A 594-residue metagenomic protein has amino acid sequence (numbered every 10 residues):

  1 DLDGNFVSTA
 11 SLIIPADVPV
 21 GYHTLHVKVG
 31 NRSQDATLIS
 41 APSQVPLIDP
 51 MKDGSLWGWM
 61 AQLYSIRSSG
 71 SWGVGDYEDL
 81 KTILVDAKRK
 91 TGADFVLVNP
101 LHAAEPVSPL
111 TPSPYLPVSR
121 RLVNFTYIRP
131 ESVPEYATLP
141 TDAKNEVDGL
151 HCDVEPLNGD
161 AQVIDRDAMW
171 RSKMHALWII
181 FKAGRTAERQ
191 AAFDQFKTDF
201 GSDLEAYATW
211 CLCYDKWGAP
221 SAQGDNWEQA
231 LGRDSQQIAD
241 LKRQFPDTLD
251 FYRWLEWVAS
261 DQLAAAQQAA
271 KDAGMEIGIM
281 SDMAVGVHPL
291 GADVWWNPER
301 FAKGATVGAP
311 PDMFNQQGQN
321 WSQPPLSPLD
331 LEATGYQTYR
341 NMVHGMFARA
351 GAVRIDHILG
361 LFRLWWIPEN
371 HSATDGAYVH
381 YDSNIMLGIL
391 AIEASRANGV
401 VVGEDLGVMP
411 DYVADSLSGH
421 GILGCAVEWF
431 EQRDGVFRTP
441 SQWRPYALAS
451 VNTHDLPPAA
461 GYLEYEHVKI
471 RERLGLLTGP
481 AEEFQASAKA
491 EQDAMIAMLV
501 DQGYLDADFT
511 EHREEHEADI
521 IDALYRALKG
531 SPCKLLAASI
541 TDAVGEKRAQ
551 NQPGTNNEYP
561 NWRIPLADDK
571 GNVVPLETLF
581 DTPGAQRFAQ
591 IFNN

Functional and structural regions predicted by a protein language model:
L2-Y22, V27-N31, T37-N297: Acidic/aromatic-lined carbohydrate-recognition and catalytic surfaces of CAZymes acting on diverse glycans
W57-A61, D94-V98, I277-S281, V353 (+4 more regions): Hydrophobic faces of well-ordered beta-strands that scaffold small-molecule active sites in alpha/beta enzyme cores
R89-G92, Q262-I277, G345-A352, I389-V400 (+1 more regions): A structural motif corresponding to the C-terminal end of an alpha-helix and its immediate exit/capping segment
L97-S108, M283-H288, D356-L361, E404-G407 (+1 more regions): Short, solvent-exposed turn/loop segments enriched in Gly/Ser/Thr/Pro and often Arg
A192, D405-A543, K547: Conserved alpha/beta catalytic core and glycan-binding cleft of carbohydrate-active enzymes
E205, E276-T338, M342-G345, R349 (+1 more regions): Substrate-binding/active-site clefts of carbohydrate-active enzymes
Q267-K271, G286, L290-M313, I367-R473 (+1 more regions): Active-site-proximal helices and loops of the catalytic beta/alpha 8
V544-E577, D581: Low-complexity, glycine/alanine/valine/leucine- and proline-rich hydrophobic stretches
